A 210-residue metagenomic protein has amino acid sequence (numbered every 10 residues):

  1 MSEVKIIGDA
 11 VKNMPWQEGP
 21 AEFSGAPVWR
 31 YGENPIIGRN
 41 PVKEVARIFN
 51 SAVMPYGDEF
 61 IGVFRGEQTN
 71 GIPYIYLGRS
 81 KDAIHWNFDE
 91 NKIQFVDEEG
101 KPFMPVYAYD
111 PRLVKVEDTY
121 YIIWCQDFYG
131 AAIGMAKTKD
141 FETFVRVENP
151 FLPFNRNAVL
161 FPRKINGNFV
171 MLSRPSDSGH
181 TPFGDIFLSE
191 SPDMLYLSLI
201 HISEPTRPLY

Functional and structural regions predicted by a protein language model:
S2-A52: N-terminal regions that are enriched for targeting/export leaders and immediately downstream pro/stem segments
G38-V42, E99-P102, R146-P150: A short beta-strand motif characteristic of beta-propeller blades
R47-F49, P73, Y107-D110, R156-A158: Beta-rich catalytic cores
S51-E67, Y109-D127, N149, V159-H180: Hydrophobic core segments of beta-strands in well-ordered, beta-rich domains
I72-R79, A83-P111: Blade-loop segments of beta-propeller domains
Y76-D82, G134-D140, D185-D193: Beta-propeller blade signature
F95-E98, F151-N157: Short coil/turn segments at the loop-to-beta-strand junctions that recur within blades of beta-propeller repeat folds
I200-Y210: Single conserved hydrophobic/aromatic residue that forms the stacking wall/gate of nucleotide- or nucleobase-binding
